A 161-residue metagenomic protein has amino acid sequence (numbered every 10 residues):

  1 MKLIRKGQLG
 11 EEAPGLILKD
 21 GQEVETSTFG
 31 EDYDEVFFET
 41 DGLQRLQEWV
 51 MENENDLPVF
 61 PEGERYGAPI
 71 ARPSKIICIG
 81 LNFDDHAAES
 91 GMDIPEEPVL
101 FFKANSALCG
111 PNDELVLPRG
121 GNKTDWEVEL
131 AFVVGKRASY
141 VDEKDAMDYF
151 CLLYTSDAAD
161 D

Functional and structural regions predicted by a protein language model:
M1-P98: N-terminal non-catalytic cap/leader segment that marks the start of a structured domain
L81-F83, V134-K136, A159: Residues immediately flanking
I94-P111, T124-W126: Structural signature of FAD isoalloxazine-binding scaffolds in flavoprotein oxidoreductases
L108-G120, V134-V141: Active-site glycine-rich loop that binds ribose-phosphate moieties when present
T124, V133, Y149: Extended Lys/Arg-rich, glycine-bearing segments that form polyanion-binding/interaction patches within enzyme domains
V128-L130: Ligand-binding beta-strand-loop-alpha-helix segment within the catalytic cores of soluble metabolic enzymes
S139-L153: N-terminal accessory regions of nucleic-acid-interacting proteins
Y154-D161: Conserved small/polar residues in nucleotide/adenosyl-binding loops
